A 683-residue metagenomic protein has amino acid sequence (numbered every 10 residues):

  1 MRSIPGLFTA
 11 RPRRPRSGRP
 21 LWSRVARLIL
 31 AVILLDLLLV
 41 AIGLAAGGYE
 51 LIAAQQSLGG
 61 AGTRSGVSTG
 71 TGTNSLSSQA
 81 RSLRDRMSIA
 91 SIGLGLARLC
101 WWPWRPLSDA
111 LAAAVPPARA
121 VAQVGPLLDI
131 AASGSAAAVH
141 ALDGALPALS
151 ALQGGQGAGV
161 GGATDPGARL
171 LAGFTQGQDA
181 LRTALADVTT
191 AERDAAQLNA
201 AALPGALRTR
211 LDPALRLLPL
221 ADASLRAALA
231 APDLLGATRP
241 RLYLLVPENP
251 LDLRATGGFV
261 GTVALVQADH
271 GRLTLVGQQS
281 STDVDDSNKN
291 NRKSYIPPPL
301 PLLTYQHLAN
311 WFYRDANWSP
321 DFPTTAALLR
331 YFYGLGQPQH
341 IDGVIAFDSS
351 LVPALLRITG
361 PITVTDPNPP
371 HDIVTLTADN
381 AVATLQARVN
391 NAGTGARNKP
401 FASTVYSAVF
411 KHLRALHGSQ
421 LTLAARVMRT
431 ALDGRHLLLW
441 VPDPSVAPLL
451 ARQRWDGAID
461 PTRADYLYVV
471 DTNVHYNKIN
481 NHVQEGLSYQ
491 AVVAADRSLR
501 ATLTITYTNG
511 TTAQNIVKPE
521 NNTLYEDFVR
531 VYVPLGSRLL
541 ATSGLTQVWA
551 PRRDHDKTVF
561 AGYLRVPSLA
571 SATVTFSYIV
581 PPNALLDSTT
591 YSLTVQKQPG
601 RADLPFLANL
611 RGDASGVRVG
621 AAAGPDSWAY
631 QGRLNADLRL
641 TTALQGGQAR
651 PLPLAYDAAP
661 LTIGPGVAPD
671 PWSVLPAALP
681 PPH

Functional and structural regions predicted by a protein language model:
R2-P5, R11-S23, G43-L607, R611-D613 (+1 more regions): Non-catalytic, solvent-exposed segments at the cell envelope interface
R24-G43: Hydrophobic membrane-insertion alpha-helices, especially the h-region of bacterial N-terminal signal peptides
S68, R618-G620, A668, L675: N-terminal non-cleavable signal-anchor helices
A268-D269, V580, T641-R650: Short beta-strand-to-coil "C-cap" segments at the C-terminal boundary of structured domains/repeats, marking
D496, P567-A572, A623-A643, G647: Solvent-exposed, conformationally flexible loop/turn segments
L644-P681: Secretory-pathway-linked proteins and extracytosolic
